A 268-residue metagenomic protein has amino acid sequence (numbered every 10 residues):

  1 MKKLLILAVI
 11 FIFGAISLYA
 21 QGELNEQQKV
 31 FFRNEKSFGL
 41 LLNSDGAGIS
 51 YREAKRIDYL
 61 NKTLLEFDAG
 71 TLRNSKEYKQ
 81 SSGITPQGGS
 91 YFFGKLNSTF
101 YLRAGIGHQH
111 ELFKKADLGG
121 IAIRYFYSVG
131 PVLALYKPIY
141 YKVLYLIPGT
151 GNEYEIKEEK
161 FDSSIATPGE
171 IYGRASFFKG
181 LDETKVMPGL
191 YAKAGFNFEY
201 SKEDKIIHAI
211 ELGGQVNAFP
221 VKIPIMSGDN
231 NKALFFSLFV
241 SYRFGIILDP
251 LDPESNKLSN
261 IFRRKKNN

Functional and structural regions predicted by a protein language model:
M1-N25, F236, V240-Y242, N267-N268: Bacterial Sec-dependent N-terminal signal peptides
G22-N34, R56-L64, L96, L112-I123 (+2 more regions): Short loop/turn motifs that connect adjacent beta-strands in outer-membrane beta-barrel proteins
E23, F219, I223-N268: Glycine-rich, aromatic-bearing surface loops/beta-hairpins
N25-R33, K79-S90, P168-F177, A218-V221: Flexible, solvent-exposed coil segments and beta strand-coil junctions, predominantly the extracellular/periplasmic
F32-K36, N43-A47, N61-T63, S98-L102 (+4 more regions): Residues that define the transmembrane beta-barrel architecture of outer-membrane proteins
L40, I49-K55, A104-H110, V129-L133 (+3 more regions): Residues on the lipid-exposed face of transmembrane beta-strands in outer-membrane beta-barrel proteins
D68-R103, G107-L118: Outer-membrane beta-barrel translocator/channel fold
S128-E211, Q215-N231, F244-P250: Outer-membrane beta-barrel transmembrane domain signature
